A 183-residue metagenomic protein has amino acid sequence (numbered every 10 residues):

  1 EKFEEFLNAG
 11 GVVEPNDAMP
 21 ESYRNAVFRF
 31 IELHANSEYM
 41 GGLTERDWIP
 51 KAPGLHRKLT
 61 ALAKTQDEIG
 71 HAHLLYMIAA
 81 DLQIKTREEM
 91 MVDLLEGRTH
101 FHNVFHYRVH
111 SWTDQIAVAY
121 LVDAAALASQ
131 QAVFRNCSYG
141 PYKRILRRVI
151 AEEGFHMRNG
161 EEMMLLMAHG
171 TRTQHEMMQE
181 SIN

Functional and structural regions predicted by a protein language model:
E1-E14, N36, E88-R98: Acidic, low-complexity proline/glycine-rich segments
E1-F3, K64-D93, G160-M167: Conserved alpha-helical segments that form or flank metal/cofactor-binding pockets of metalloenzymes
V12-E32, D93-A119, N136, M167-Q174: Acidic/His metal-coordination segments adjacent to aromatic residues that form catalytic metal sites in metalloenzymes
M19-Y23, G41-A63, A126-Y142: Helix-loop segments that flank and shape redox-cofactor active sites
R24-H34, A52-H71, Q115, G140-E153: Alpha-helical scaffold segments that form or flank carboxylate-/histidine-based iron centers
N103-R158: Internal, conserved structured core segments that host functional sites
H175-N183: Extended, helix-rich structural scaffolds rather than catalytic motifs
